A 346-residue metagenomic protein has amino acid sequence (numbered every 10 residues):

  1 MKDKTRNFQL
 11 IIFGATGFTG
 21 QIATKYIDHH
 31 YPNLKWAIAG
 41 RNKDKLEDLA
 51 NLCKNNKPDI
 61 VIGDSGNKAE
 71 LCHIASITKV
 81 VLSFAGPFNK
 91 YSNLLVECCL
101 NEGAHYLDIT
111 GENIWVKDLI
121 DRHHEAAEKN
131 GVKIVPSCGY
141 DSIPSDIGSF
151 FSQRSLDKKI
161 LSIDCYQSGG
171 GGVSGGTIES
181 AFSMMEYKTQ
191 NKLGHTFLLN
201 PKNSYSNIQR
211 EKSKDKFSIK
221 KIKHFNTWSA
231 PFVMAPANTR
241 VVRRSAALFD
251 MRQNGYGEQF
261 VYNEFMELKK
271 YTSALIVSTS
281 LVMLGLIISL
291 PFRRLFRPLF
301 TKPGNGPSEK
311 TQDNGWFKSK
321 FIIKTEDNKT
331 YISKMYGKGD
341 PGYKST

Functional and structural regions predicted by a protein language model:
M1-N7: A short, basic/flexible loop-to-alpha-helix module at the beginning of a structural domain
N7, R154-T346: C-terminal catalytic/substrate-binding lobe primarily of soluble NAD(P)-dependent oxidoreductases
F8-Y31: N-terminal Rossmann NAD(P)H-binding glycine-rich loop of SDR-like oxidoreductase domains
Q9, K79-V80, H105: Structural motif
P32-K45: Conserved glycine-rich Rossmann-like NAD(P)H-binding loop of the short-chain dehydrogenase/reductase
L49-N56: Short, conserved SAM-binding/catalytic segment of Class I S-adenosyl-L-methionine-dependent methyltransferases
I62-Y91: Conserved Rossmann-fold cofactor-binding substructure of NAD(P)-dependent oxidoreductases
P87-S204: Glycine-/Pro-rich loop/turn segments that contact NAD(P) or position catalytic residues in Rossmann-like domains
